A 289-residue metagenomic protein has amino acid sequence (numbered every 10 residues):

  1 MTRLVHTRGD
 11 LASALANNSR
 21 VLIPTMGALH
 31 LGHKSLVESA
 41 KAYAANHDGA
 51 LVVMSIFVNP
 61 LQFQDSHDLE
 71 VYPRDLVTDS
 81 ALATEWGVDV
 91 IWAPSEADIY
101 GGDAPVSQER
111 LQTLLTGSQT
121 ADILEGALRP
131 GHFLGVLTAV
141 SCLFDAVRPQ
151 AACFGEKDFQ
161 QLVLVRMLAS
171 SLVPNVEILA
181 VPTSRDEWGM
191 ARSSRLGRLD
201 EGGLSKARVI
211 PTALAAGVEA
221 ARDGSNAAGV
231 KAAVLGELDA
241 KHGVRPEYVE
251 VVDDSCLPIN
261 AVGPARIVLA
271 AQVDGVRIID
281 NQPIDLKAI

Functional and structural regions predicted by a protein language model:
M1-T2, P264-R266: A residue-level signal for beta-strand positions that form part of recognition/binding surfaces within mature
T2-G243, V251-V252, C256, G275 (+1 more regions): Nucleotidyltransferase catalytic core that binds NTPs
G9, P258-N260, R266-I289: Short, basic/aromatic-enriched C-terminal tail that caps enzymatic domains
N17, A261-V262: A generic fold-level signal
E247-E250, V268-A270: Conserved active-site loop/cleft motifs that coordinate metal ions or position small ligands
